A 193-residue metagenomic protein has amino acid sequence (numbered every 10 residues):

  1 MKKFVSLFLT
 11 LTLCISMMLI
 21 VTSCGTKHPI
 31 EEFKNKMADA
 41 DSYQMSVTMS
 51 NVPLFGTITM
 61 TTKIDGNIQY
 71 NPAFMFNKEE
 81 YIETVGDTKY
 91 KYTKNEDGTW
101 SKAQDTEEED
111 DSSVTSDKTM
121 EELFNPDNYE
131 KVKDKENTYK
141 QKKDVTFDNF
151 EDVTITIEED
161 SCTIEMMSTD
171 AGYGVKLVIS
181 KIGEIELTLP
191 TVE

Functional and structural regions predicted by a protein language model:
M1-L9: Positively charged n-region of N-terminal signal peptides that target proteins for export
K2, S16-I68, I185-E193: N-terminal leader/targeting segments and the immediate start of mature chains
C24-G25, I30, N51-I58, A73-F76 (+2 more regions): Short, aromatic- and cysteine-enriched interfacial helices/patches that mediate contacts at lipid membranes
M37-Q44, T61-A73, I82-Y90, K135-E136 (+2 more regions): Short, solvent-exposed coil/turn segments at beta-strand boundaries
M45-S50, Q69-N77, T93, Y139-T146 (+1 more regions): Short beta-strand segments that buttress and anchor functional surface loops
T59-K118, G174-K176: An acidic-aromatic
K94-D148: Flexible, processing/modification-adjacent segments and terminal tails in exported/periplasmic/extracellular proteins
K135-E193: Gly/Pro-enriched, hydrophobic low-complexity segments that function as extracytoplasmic propeptides/linkers
